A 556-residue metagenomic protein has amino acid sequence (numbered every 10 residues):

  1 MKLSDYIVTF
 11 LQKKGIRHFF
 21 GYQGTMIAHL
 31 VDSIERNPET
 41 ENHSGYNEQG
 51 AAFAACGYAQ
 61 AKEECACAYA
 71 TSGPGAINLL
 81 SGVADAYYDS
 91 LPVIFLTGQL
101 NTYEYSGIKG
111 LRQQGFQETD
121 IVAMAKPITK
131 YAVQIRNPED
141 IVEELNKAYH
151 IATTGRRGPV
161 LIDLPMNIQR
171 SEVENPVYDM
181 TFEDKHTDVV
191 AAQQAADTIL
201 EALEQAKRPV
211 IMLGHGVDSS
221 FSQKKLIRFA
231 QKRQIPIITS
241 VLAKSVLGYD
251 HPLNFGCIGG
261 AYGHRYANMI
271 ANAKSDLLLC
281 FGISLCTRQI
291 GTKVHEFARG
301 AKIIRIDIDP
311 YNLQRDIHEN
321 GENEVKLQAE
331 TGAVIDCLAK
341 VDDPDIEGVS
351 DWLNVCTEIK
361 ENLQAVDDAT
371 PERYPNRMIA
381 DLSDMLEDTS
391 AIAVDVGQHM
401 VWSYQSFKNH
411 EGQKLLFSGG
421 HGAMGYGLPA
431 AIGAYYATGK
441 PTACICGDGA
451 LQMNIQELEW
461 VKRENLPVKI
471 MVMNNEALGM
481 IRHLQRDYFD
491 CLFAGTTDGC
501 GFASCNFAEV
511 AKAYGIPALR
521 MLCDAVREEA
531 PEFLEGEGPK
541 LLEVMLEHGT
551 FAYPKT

Functional and structural regions predicted by a protein language model:
M1-D342, P467-I470, C491: N-terminal alpha/beta PP-like core and its mobile active-site loop of ThDP/TPP-dependent enzymes
S4-R17, Y22-M26, L30-E35, N354-A437: Active-site diphosphate/adenylate-binding microenvironment
I27, E48-F53, H399-V401, C523-E528: Short acidic loop-to-helix transition motifs that present clustered carboxylates
N37-T40, K232, P236, R299 (+4 more regions): Secondary-structure transition/capping motifs at alpha-helix termini and the adjoining loop/turn into the next element
P92, L96, S106-F116, N272-K274 (+3 more regions): Thiamine diphosphate
E139, D197, G300-Q398, V510 (+1 more regions): Phosphate/pyrophosphate-binding active-site segments
L161, R305, A393, I445-C446: Generic enzyme active-site microenvironment
V210, A391, A443-C444: Hydrophobic "anchor" residues on beta-strands that sit immediately upstream of conserved functional sites
